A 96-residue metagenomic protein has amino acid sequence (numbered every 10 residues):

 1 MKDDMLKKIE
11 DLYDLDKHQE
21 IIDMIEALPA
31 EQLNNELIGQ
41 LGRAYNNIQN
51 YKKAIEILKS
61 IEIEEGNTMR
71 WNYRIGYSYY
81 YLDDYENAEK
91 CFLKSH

Functional and structural regions predicted by a protein language model:
D3, E36, M69-R70: Start-of-helix register in tetratricopeptide repeats
Q32-L33, E65-G66: Short coil turns that delineate tetratricopeptide repeat
